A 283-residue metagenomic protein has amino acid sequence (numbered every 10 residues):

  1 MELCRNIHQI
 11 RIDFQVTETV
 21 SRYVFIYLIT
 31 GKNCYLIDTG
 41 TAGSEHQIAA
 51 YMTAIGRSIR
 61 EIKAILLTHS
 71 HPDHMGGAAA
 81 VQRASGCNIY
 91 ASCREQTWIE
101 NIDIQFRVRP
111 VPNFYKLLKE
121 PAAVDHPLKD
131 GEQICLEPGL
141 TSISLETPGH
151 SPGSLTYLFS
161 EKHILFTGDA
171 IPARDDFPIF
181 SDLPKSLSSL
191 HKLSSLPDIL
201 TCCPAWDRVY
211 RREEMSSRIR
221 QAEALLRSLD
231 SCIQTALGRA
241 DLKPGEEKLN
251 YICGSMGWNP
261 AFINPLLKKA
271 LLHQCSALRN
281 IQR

Functional and structural regions predicted by a protein language model:
M1-I55, L155-G168: Conserved beta-strand hairpin/beta-sheet module of binuclear metal-dependent hydrolase folds, prominently
E2-H8, F25-I26, T41, A50-T53 (+10 more regions): A structural signal for the main folded, soluble domain(s) of proteins
N6, I29, D38, I48 (+10 more regions): Divalent metal-coordination and catalytic microenvironments
I7-F14, P112-K116, P138-L140: Short Pro/Gly-enriched beta-strand edge/turn motifs at strand-loop
Y35-I37, L66, I89, I164-F166 (+1 more regions): Residue-level marker for buried hydrophobic side chains located in beta-strands that build the well-ordered beta-sheet
G43, Q133, T141-T235: Metallo-beta-lactamase
G43-H46, T53-C135: Active-site HxH/HxHxD metal-binding segment of metal-dependent hydrolases
S195-T201, R208-R283: Accessory terminal helices/loops
